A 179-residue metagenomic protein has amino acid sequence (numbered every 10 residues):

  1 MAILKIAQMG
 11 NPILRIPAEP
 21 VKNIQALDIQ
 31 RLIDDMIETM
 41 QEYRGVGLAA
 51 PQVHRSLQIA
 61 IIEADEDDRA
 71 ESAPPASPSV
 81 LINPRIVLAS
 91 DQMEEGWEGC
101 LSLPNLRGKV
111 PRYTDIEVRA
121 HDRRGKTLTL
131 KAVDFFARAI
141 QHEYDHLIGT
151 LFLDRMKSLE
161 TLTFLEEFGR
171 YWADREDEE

Functional and structural regions predicted by a protein language model:
M1-Q141, H146-E179: Active-site rim/adjacent substrate-binding subdomains
